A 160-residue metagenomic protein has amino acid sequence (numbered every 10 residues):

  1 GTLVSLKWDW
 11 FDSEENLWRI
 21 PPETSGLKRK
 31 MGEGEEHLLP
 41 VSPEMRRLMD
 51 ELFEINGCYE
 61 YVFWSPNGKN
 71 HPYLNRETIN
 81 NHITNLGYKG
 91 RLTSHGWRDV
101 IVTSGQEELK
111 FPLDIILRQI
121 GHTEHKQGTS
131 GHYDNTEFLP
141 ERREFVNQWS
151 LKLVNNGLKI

Functional and structural regions predicted by a protein language model:
G1-T2, L74, T78, N85 (+1 more regions): C-terminal catalytic core of tyrosine-transesterase DNA break-rejoin enzymes
G1-V4, F11-S13, G32-G34, S42 (+6 more regions): Active-site-proximal structural scaffolding
V4, D50, N80, T103-Q106 (+4 more regions): Generic hydrophobic alpha-helical scaffold/packing signal
V4-E51, E124-K126: Conserved tyrosine-mediated DNA breakage-rejoining catalytic core shared by Y-recombinases
I20-L27, R46, K110, I120-L158: Catalytic-site neighborhood detector that most strongly recognizes the C-terminal catalytic loop/helix of tyrosine
E23-L38, W64-H71, Y88-G96, G105-E107 (+1 more regions): Short, contiguous acidic/charged loop-to-helix segments that flank catalytic cores in large enzymes
P40-G90, V100-I101, L109: Active-site/catalytic core of tyrosine-dependent DNA strand-transfer enzymes
